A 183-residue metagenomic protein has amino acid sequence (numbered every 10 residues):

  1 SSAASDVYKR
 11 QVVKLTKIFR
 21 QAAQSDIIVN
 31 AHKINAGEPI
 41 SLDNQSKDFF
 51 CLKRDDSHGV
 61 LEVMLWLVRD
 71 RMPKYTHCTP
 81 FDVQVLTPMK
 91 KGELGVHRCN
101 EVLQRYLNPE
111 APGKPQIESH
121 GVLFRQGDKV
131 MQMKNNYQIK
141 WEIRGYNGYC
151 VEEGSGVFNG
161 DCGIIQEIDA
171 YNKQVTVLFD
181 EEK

Functional and structural regions predicted by a protein language model:
S5-G154: Conserved helicase motor core of P-loop NTPases
D55, I168-Y171: Short, ordered beta-strand-loop transition motifs
Q132, I165-I168: A generic structural signal for residues embedded in beta-strands
E153-C162: Short coil-to-beta-strand transition motifs
N172-V177: Short aromatic-glycine-enriched beta-strand elements
D180: OB-fold (S1/OB) nucleic-acid-binding surfaces
K183: A short macromolecule-binding patch
